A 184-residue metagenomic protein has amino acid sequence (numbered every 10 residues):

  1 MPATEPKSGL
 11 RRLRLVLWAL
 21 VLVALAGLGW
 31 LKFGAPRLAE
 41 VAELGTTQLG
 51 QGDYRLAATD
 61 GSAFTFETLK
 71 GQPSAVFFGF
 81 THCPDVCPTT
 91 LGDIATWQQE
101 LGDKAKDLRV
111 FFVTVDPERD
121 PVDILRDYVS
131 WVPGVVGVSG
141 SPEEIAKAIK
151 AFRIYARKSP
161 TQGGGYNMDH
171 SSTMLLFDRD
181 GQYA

Functional and structural regions predicted by a protein language model:
M1-D53: N-terminal targeting signals for export/organelle localization
Q51-G52, S74, S171-T173: Short loop/turn microsegments at loop-to-beta-strand junctions
Y54-S74, Q98-L101: A short beta-strand-turn-helix
A57, V136-G140, R157: Short acidic-hydrophobic, aromatic-tinged amphipathic segments that line or gate anion-handling sites
F64-I94: Short active-site neighborhood of thiol/selenol oxidoreductases, capturing the structured segment around
P73, F80, Q98-G102, I149-A156: Sec/Tat-exported extracytoplasmic proteins
T89-A148: Structural microenvironment flanking redox-active thiols in thiol-disulfide oxidoreductases
E144-A184: Thiol/disulfide oxidoreductase modules built on the thioredoxin-like
